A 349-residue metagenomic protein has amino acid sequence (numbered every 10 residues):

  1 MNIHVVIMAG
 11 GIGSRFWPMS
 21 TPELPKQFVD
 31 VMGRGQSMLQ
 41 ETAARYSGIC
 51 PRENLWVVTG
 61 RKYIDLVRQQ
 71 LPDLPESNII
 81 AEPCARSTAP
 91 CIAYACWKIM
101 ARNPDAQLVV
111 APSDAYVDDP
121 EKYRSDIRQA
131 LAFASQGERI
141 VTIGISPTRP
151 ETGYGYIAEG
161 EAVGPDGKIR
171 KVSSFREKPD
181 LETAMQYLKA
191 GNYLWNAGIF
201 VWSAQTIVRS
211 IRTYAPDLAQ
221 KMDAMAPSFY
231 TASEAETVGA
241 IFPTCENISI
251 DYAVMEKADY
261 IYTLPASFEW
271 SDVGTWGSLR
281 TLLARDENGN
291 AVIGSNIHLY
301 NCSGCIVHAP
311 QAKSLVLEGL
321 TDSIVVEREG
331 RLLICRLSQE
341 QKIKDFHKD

Functional and structural regions predicted by a protein language model:
M1-I3, R52-E53, P75-E76, N103-A106 (+8 more regions): Short coil/turn connectors at secondary-structure junctions
M1-I7, R15-P22, G33-P112, Y116-R128 (+2 more regions): Conserved N-terminal catalytic core of the sugar/cofactor nucleotidyltransferase
L39, A95, D114, I157 (+3 more regions): Residue-level signal for inorganic ion chemistry
L108, S173, N192, I199-F200 (+3 more regions): A residue-level structural signature of the nucleotidyltransferase/glycosyltransferase Rossmann-like core
P120-F242, Y262, A312, R336: Conserved core of the sugar-phosphate nucleotidyltransferase
A204-D349: Left-handed beta-helix
